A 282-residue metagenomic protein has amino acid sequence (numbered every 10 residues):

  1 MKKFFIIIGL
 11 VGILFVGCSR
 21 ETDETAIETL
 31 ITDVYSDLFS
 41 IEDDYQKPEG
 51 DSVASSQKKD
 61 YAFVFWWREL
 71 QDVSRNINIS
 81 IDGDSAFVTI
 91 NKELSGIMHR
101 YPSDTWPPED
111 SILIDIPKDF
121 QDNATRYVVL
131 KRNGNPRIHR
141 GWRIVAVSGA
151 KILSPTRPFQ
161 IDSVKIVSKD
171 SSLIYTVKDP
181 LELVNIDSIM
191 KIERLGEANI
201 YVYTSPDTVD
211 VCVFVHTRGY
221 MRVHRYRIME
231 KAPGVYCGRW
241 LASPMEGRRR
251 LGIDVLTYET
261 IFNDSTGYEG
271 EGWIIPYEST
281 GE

Functional and structural regions predicted by a protein language model:
L14-G17: C-terminal motif of bacterial Sec signal peptides marking the signal peptidase cleavage site
R20-Y101, S154-I161: Acidic/polar, low-complexity intrinsically disordered N-terminal segments immediately downstream of a Sec signal
I90, R194-P206, V213-V215: Aromatic/hydrophobic beta-strand junction motif of beta-rich domains
P117-Q160, N263-G281: Short beta-strand edge/turn micro-motifs at domain boundaries
Q121-A124, E230-A242: Aromatic sugar-binding surface patches on proteins that engage polysaccharides or sugar-phosphate polymers
V147-E193: Short, compositionally biased P/S/T/A/G/V-rich stretches that sit at domain boundaries
T217-C237: Solvent-exposed serine/threonine-rich low-complexity stretches and specific carbohydrate-binding patches
A242-E271, I275: Short, aromatic- and glycine-rich surface loops/edge beta-strands on solvent-exposed regions
